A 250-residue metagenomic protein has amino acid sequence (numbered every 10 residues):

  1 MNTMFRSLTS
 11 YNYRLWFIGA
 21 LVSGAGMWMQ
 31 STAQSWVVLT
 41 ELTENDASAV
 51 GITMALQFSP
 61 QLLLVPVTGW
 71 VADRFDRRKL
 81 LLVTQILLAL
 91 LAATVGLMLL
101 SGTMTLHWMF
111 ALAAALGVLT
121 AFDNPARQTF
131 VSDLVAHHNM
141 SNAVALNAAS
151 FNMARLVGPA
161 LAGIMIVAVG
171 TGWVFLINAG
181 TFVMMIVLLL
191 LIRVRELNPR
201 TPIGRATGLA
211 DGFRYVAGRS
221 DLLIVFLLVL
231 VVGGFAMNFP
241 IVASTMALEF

Functional and structural regions predicted by a protein language model:
M1-F250: Alpha-helical transmembrane-bundle signature of multi-pass membrane transport and export proteins
